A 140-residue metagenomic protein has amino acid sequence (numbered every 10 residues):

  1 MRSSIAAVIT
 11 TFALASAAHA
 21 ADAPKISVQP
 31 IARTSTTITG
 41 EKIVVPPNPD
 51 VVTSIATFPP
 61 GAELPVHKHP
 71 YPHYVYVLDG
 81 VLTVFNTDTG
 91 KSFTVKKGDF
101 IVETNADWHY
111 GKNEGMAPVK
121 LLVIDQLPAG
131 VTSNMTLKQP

Functional and structural regions predicted by a protein language model:
S4-A6, F12-V52, F85, T94 (+2 more regions): A short, N-terminal "cap"/entry segment at the start of jelly-roll beta-barrel domains of the cupin/DSBH fold
I43, L64-H69, N86, F93 (+1 more regions): Short histidine-centered beta-strand/loop micro-motifs that create catalytic or ligand/metal-coordination sites
P46-P49, G61-Y74: A short beta-loop-beta micro-motif enriched in histidine and acidic residues
F58, T89-A106: Short acidic-glycine-tyrosine-enriched beta hairpin
E63-P65, T83, I101-K112: Histidine-centered metal-chelating micro-motifs
V66, V75-Y76, I101-E103, K120-V123: Structural recognition of the beta-strand scaffold that forms the well-ordered cores of secreted hydrolase catalytic
P70-T89: Glycine- and acidic-residue-biased ligand/ion/polar-headgroup-sensing regions
A106-V131: Ligand-binding loop in jelly-roll beta-barrel domains
